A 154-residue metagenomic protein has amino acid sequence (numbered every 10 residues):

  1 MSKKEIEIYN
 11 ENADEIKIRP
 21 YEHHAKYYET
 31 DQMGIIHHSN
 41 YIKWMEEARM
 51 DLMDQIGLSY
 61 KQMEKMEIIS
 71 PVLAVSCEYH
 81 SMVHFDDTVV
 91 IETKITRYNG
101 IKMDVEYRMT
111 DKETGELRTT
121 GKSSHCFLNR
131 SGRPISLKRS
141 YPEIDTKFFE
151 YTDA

Functional and structural regions predicted by a protein language model:
S2-L52: Catalytic strand-loop segment that frames the active site of acyl-thioester-processing enzymes
S2-Y21, H84-F85, I95-A154: HotDog/MaoC-like acyl-thioester-processing domains
H23-Y27, Y79, F127: Hydrophobic residues in beta-strands and at strand termini
M33-I35, S81-M82, D87, S136: Short histidine-centered beta-strand/loop micro-motifs that create catalytic or ligand/metal-coordination sites
I36, S70-V72, R118: A broad, structural micro-motif
H38, K61, S136: Short, electropositive, low-hydrophobicity segments enriched in small/polar residues
Y41-W44, P71, E106: Residue-level recognition of specific faces of alpha-helices
L52-M103: Hydrophobic beta-strand-centered segment that forms part of the acyl-chain substrate-binding groove
